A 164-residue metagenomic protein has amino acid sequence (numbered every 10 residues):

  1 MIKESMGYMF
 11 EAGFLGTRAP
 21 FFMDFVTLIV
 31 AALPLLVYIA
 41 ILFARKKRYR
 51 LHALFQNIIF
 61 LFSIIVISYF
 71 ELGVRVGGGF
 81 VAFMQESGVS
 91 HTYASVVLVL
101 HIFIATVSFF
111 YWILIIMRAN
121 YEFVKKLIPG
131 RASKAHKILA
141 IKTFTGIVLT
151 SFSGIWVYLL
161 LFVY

Functional and structural regions predicted by a protein language model:
M1-Y164: Alpha-helical membrane insertion/targeting regions
